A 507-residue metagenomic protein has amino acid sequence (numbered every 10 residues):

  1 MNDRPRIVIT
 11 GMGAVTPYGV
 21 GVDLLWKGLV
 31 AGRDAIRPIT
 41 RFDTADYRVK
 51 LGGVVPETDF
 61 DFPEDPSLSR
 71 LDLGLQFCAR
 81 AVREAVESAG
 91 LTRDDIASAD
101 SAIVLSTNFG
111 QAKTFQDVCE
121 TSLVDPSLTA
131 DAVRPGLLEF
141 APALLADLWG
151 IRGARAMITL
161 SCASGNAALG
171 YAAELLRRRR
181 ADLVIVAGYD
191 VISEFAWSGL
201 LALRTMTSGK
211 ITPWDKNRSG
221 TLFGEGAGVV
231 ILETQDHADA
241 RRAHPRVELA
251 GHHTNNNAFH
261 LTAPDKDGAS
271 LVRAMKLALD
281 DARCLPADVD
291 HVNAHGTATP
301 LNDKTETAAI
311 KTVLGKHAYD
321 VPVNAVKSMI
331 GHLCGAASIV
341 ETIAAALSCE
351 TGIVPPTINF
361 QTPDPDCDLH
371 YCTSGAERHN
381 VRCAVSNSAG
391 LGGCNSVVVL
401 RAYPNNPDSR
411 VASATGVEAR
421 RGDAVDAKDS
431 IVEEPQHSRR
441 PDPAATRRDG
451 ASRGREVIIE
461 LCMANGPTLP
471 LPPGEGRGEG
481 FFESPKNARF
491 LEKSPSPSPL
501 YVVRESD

Functional and structural regions predicted by a protein language model:
M1-L68, A89, D236-E248, I343-I358 (+2 more regions): ACP-dependent fatty acid/polyketide chain-elongation machinery
R6-T10, R33-P38, M206, K210-A282 (+2 more regions): Condensing-enzyme catalytic core mediating Claisen C-C bond formation in acyl metabolism
I9, R33-L160, Y189-W197, P286-K304: Conserved beta-ketoacyl condensing-enzyme motif
R70-L75, S98, A132-E139, A156-S164 (+4 more regions): Active-site nucleophile and cofactor-binding loops and adjacent substrate-binding regions of central metabolic enzymes
C78-G90, A141, A146-W149, A154-A187 (+3 more regions): Active-site-proximal alpha-helical scaffold in enzymes
R180-A202, T207-R218, H252-K266, A294-D303 (+1 more regions): Acyl-CoA/ACP chain-elongation machinery
K266-D267, L271-H291, G296-D320: A glycine- and small/hydrophobic-rich beta-loop-beta segment that serves as a flexible "lid/hinge" or phosphate-binding
V417, G422, R447, G454 (+2 more regions): Glycine-biased, low-complexity coil/linker segments
